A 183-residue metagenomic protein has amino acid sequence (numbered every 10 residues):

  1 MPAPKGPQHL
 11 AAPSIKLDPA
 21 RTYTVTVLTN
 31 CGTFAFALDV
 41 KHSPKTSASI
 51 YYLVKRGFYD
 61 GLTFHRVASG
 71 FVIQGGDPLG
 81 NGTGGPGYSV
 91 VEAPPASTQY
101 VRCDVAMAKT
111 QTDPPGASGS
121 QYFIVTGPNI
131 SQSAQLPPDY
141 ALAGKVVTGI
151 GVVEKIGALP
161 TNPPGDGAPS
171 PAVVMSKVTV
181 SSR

Functional and structural regions predicted by a protein language model:
M1-R183: Cyclophilin-like peptidyl-prolyl cis-trans isomerases
